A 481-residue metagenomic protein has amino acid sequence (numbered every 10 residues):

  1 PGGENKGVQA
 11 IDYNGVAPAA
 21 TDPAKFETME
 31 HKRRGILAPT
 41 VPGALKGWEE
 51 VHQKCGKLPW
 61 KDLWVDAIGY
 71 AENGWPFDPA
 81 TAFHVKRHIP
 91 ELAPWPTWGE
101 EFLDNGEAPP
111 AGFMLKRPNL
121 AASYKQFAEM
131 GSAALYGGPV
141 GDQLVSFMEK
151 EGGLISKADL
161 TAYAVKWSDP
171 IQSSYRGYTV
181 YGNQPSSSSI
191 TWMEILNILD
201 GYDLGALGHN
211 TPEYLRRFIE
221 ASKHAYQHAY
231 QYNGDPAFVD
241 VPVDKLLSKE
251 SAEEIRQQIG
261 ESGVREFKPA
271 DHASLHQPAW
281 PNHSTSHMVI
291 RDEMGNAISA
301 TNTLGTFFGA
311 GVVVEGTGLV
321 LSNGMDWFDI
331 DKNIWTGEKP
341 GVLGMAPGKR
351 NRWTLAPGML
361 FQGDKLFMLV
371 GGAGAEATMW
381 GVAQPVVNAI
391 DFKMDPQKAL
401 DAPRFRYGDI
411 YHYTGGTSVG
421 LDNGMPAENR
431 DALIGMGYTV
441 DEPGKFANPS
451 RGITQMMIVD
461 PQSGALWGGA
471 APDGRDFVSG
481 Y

Functional and structural regions predicted by a protein language model:
P1, N5-A10, L154-S156, N296-D364 (+3 more regions): Active-site rim segments in enzyme catalytic domains, especially the processed small/beta chain of N-terminal
P1-G137, G141-S187, L247-S248, E254-G263 (+2 more regions): Noncatalytic scaffold domains of N-terminal-nucleophile
K61-E72, D142-V145, H209-Y226, P396-R406: Short, well-structured alpha-helical segments that form the helix of a local strand-helix-strand
G106, G201-L304, V313-T317, K332 (+3 more regions): Internal maturation/activation junctions in enzymes
W167, N282-T285, F307, W353-L355: Short, small/polar residue-rich loop motifs at catalytic or cofactor-binding pockets
Y181-S189, T285-V289, T301-V312, G372-M379: Glycine-rich phosphate/pyrophosphate-binding beta-alpha loops
S189-G205, L360-M368, A375-L400: M16/insulysin-pitrilysin zinc metalloprotease superfamily fold
G348-K349, V382, D391-N448: Extended C-terminal subregions enriched in glycine
